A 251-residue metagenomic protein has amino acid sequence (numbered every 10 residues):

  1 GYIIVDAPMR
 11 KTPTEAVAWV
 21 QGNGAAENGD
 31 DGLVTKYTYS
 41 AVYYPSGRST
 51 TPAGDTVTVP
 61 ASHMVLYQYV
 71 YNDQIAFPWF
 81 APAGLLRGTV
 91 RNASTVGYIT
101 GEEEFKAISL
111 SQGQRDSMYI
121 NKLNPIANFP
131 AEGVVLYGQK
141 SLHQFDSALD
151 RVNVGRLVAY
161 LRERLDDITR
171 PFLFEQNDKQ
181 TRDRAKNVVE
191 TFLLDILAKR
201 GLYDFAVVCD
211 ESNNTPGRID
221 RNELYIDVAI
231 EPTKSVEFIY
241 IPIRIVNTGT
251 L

Functional and structural regions predicted by a protein language model:
G1-L251: Structured, hydrophobic secondary-structure cores that serve as assembly/anchoring elements
